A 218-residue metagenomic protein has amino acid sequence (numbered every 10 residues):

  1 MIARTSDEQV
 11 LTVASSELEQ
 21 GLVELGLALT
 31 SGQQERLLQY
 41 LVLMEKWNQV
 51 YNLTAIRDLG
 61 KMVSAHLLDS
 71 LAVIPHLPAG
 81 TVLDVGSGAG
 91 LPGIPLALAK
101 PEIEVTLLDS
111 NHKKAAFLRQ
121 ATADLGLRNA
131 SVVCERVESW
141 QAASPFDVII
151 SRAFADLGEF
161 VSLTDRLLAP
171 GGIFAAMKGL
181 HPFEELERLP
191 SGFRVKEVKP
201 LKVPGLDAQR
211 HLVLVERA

Functional and structural regions predicted by a protein language model:
M1-A79, L83, K113-A116, Q120-A130: Class I SAM-dependent transferase core
A3, E102-T106, S110-A218: S-adenosylmethionine
E19-L25, Y51, A97-P101, Q141-A143 (+1 more regions): A short alpha-helix capping/helix-coil boundary motif
G21, Q34, A99, R188-G192: Alpha-helical structural signal in soluble globular domains
L27, Y51-T54, G60-K61, A65 (+5 more regions): Flexible, active-site-adjacent loop/turn segments at secondary-structure boundaries
A72, L91-P95, K113-A116, E159: Conserved SAM/SAH-binding loop-helix junction of Class I S-adenosyl-L-methionine-dependent methyltransferases
V85-S87: Conserved beta-strand/loop positions that form the S-adenosyl-L-methionine
A89-E102, S162: Conserved SAM-binding loop of SAM-dependent methyltransferases across substrates and taxa, primarily the Class I
